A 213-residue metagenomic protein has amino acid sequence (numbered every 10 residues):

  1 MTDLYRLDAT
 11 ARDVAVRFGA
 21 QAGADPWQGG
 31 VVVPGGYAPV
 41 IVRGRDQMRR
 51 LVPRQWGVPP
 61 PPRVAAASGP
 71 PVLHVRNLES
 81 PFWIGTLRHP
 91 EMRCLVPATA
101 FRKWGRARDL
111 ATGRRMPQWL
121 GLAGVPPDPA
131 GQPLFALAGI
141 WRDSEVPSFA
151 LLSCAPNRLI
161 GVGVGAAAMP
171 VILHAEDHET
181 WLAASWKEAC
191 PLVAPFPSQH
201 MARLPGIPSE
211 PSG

Functional and structural regions predicted by a protein language model:
M1-G213: Short linear sequence motif anchored by a di-proline
